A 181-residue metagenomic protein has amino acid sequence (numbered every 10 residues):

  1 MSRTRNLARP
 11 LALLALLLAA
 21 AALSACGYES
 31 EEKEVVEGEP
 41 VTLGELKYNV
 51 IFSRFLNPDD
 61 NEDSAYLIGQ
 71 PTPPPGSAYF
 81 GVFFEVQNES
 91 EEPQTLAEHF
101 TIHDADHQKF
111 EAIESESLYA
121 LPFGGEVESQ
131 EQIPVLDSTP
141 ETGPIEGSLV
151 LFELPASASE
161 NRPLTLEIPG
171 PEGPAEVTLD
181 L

Functional and structural regions predicted by a protein language model:
S2-L13: Bacterial N-terminal signal peptides that target proteins for export
A21-A25: C-terminal motif of bacterial Sec signal peptides marking the signal peptidase cleavage site
C26-L181: Conserved functional micro-motifs across diverse proteins
